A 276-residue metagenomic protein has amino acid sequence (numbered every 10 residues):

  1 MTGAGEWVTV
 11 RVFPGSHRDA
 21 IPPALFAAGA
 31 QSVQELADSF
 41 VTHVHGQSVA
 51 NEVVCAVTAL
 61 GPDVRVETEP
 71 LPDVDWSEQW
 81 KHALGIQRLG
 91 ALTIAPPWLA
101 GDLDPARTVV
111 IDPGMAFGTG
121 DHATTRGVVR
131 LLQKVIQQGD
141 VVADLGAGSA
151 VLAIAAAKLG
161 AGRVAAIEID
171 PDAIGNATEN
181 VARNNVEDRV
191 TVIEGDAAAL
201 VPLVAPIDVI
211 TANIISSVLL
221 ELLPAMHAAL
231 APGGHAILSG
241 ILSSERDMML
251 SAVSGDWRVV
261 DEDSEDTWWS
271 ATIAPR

Functional and structural regions predicted by a protein language model:
T2-L103: N-terminal auxiliary segments of SAM/dcSAM-dependent transferases
S32, R163-V164, A236: A short hydrophobic/small-residue beta-strand
G61-R65, G90, G162, V186-V190 (+1 more regions): A short helix-to-beta-strand connector/capping loop
W76-Q138: SAM-dependent Rossmann-like transferase core, predominantly class I methyltransferases with a strong bias toward
M115, T119-A199, P206: Conserved SAM/SAH cofactor-binding pocket of Class I
V135, I169-P275: S-adenosylmethionine
